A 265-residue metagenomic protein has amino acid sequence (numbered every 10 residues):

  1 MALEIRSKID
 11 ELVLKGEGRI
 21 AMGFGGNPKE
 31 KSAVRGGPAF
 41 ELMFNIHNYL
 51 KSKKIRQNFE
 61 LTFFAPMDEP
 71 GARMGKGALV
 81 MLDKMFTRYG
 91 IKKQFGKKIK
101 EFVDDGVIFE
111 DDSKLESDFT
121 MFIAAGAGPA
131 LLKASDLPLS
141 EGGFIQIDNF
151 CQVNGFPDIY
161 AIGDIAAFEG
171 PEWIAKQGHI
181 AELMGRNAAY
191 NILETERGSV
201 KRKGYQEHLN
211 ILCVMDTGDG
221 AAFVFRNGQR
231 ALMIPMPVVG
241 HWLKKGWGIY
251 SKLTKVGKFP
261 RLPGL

Functional and structural regions predicted by a protein language model:
M1-G16, K114-F119, I123-L183, Y190: FAD-site-proximal beta/loop scaffold in flavoenzymes
M1-K54: Glycine-rich dinucleotide-binding loop and its adjacent helix/turn
R19, N58-L61, D158: Residues at the starts of beta-strands that form the adenosine-phosphate
G26-K31, P66-P70, A166-E169: A short, flexible beta-alpha/helix-coil linker loop
K29-H47, K76-V80, Q177-M184, C213-F223: Short, electropositive alpha-helical surface patch
V34-G36, I147, I165-D216: A conserved FAD-binding loop/helix module that cradles the flavin
H47-Q146, V200: A Rossmann-like FAD-binding core segment of flavoenzymes
D219-L265: C-terminal auxiliary extensions adjacent to catalytic cores
